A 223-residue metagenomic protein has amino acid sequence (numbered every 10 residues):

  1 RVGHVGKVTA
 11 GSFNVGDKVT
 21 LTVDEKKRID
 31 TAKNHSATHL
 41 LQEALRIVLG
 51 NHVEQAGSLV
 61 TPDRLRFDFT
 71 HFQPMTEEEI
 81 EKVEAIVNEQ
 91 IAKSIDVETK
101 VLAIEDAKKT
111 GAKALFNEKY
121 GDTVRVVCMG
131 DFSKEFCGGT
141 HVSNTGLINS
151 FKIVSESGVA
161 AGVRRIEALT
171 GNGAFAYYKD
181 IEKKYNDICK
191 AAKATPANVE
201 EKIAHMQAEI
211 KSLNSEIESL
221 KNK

Functional and structural regions predicted by a protein language model:
R1-K223: A glycine- and charged-residue-rich anion-binding loop/surface
